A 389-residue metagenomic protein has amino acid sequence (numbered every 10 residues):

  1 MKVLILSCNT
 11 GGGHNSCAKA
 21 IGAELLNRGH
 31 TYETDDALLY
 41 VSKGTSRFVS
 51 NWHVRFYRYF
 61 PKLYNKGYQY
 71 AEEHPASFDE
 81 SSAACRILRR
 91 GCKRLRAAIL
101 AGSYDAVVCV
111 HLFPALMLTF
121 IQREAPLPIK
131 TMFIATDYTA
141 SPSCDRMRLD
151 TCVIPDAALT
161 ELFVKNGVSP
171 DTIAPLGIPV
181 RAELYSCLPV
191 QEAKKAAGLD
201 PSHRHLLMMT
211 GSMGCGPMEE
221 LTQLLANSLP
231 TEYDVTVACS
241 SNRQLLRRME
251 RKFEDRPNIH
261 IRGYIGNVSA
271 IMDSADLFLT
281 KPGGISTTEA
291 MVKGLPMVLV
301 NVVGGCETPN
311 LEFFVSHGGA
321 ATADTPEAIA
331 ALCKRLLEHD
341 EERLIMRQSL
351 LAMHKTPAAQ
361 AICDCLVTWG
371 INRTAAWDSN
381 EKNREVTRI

Functional and structural regions predicted by a protein language model:
G12, C17, G67-G167, T172-P175: Active-site and donor-binding regions of nucleotide-sugar-utilizing enzymes
A20-R96, A101: Conserved N-terminal ligand/cofactor-binding loop architecture of enzyme catalytic domains
D150-S212, N242-Q244: A nucleotide-sugar donor-handling region in carbohydrate enzymes
E192, L199-S274: Donor-nucleotide binding loops and adjacent catalytic segments primarily of GT-B fold Leloir glycosyltransferases
D273-P282: Acidic donor-binding loop of glycosyltransferase active sites
S316-G318, D324-E341: C-terminal "capping" alpha-helix adjacent to the active site of nucleotide-linked donor transferases in cell-envelope
E342-T356: A short, well-ordered alpha-helix in the C-terminal region of glycosyltransferases
T356-I389: C-terminal alpha-helical cap of glycosyltransferases
